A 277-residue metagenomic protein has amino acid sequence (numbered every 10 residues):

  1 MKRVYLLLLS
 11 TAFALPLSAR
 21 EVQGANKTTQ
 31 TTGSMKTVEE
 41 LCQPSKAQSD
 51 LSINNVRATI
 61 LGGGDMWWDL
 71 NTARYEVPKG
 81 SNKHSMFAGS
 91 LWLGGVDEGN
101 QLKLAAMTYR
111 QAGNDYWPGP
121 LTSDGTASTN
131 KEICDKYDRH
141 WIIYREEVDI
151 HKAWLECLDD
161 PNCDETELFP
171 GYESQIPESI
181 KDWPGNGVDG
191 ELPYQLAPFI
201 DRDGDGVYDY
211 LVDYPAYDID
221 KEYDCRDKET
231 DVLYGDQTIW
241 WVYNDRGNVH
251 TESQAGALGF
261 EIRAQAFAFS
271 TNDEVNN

Functional and structural regions predicted by a protein language model:
M1-A25: Bacterial Sec-dependent N-terminal signal peptides
R20-N277: A long-range scaffold signal marking pre-active-site subdomains of enzyme folds
